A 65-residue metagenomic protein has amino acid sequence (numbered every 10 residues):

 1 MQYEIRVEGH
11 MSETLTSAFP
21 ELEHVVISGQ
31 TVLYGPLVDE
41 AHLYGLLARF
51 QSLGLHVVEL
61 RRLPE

Functional and structural regions predicted by a protein language model:
M1-E65: Long, contiguous binding/interaction regions
